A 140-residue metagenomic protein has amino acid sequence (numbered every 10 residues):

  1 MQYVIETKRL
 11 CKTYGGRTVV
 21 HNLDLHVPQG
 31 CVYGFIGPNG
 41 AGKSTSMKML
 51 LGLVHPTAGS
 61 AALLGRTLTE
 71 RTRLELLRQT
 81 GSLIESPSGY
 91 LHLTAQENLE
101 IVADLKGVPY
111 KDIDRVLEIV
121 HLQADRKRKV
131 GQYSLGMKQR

Functional and structural regions predicted by a protein language model:
R17-T18, L74: Short coil-to-beta microelement around the adenine-binding A-loop and adjacent beta1/P-loop entry of ABC ATPase
Y33-F35, M47: Short hydrophobic beta-strand immediately N-terminal to the Walker A/P-loop
P38-G42: Walker A (P-loop) phosphate-binding loop of ABC-type ATPase nucleotide-binding domains
L51: Helix-to-loop junction immediately C-terminal to a conserved catalytic motif
G59-T69, E75-L76: Conserved ABC transporter NBD signature motif
E100, D104, Y110-R126: Conserved ABC ATPase "signature" region
